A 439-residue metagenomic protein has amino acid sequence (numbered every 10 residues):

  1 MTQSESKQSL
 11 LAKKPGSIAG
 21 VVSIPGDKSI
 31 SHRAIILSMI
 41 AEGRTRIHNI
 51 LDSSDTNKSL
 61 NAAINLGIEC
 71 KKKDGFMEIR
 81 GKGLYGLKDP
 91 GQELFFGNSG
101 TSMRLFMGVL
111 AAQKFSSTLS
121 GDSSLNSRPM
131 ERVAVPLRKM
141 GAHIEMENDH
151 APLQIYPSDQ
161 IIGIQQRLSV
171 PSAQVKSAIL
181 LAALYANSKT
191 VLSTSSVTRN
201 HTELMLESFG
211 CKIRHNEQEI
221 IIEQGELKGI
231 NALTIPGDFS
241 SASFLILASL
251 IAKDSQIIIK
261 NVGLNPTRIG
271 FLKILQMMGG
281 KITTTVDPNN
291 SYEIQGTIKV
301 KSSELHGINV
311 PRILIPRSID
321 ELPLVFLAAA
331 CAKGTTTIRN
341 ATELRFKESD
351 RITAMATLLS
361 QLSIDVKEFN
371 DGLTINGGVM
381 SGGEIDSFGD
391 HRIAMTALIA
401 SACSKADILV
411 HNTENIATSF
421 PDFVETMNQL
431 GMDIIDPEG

Functional and structural regions predicted by a protein language model:
M1-G439: Structural preference for solvent-exposed beta-strand-turn elements and adjacent flexible terminal/loop segments within
